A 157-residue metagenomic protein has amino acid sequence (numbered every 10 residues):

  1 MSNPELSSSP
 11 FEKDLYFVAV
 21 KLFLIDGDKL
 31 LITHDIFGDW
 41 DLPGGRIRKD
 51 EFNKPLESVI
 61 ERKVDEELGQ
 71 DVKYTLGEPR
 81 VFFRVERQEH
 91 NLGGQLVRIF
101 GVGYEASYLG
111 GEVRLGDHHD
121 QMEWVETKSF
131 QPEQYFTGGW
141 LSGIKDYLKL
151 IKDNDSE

Functional and structural regions predicted by a protein language model:
M1-F23, G27, G94: Acidic, metal-coordinating catalytic segment for phosphate/diphosphate chemistry, firing primarily on the Nudix
V18-V20, D28, F100-V102, D120: Change "...and in nucleic-acid phosphodiester-cleaving endonucleases..." to "...and in nucleic-acid processing enzymes
L24, G103-S107, E123-E126: Short, well-ordered beta-strand micro-motif
I25, T33-D35, H118: A short, compositionally biased micro-patch
K29-Q70: Conserved Nudix-box catalytic region and its N-terminal flanking loop in Nudix hydrolases and closely related
L30, G111-R114: Short helix-loop capping/hinge motifs at secondary-structure junctions, enriched in acidic/polar residues
G38-W40, V113-E157: Nudix hydrolase/Nudix homology domain
G69-E112: Active-site segment of metal-dependent pyrophosphate-handling enzymes, primarily the Nudix hydrolase catalytic core
